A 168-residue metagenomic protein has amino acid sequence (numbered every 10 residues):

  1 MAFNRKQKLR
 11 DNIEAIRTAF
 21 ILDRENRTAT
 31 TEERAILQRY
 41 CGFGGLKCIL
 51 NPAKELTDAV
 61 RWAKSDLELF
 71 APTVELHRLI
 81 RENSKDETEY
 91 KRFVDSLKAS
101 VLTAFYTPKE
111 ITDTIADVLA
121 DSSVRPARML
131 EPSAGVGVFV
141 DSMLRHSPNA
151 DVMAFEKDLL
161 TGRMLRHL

Functional and structural regions predicted by a protein language model:
M1-L168: Class I S-adenosyl-L-methionine-dependent methyltransferase catalytic core
